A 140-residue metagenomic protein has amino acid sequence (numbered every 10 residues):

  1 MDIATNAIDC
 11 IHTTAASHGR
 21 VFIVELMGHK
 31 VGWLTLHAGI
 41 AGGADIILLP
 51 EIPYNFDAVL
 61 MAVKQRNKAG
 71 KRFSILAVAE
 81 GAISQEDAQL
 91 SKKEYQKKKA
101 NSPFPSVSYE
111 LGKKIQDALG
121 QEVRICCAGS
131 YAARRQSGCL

Functional and structural regions predicted by a protein language model:
M1-H18, F22-Q121: Accessory alpha-helical/coil subdomains and C-terminal extensions that flank or cap enzyme catalytic cores
E110-L140: C-terminal active-site/capping subdomain that shapes the small-molecule cofactor and substrate pocket of enzyme
